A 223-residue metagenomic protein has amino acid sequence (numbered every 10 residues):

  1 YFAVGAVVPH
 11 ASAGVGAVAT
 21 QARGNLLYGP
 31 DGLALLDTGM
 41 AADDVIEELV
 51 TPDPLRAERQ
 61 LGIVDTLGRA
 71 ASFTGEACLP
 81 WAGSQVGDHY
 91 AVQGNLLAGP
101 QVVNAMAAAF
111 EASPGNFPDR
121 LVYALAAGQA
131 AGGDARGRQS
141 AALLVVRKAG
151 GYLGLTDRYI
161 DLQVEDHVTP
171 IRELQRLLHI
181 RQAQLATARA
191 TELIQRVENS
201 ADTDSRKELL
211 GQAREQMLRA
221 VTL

Functional and structural regions predicted by a protein language model:
Y1-L185, T191-R196: N-terminal nucleophile
T20, S205-R206: A generic structural signal for short
Q129-G132, S205, M217: Generic recognition of flexible, low-complexity loop/linker segments
Q195-S205: Short coil/turn linking the two alpha-helices of tandem helical-hairpin repeats
T222-L223: Extended amphipathic alpha-helical coiled-coil/heptad-repeat regions
